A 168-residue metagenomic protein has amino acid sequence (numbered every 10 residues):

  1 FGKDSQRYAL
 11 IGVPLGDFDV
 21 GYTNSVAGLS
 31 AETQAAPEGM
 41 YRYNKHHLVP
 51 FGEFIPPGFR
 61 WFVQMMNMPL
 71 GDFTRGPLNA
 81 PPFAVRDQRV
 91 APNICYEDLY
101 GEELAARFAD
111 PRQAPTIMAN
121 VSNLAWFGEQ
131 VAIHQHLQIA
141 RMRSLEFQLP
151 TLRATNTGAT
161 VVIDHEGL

Functional and structural regions predicted by a protein language model:
F1-L168: Enzyme catalytic cores with a strong preference for nitrogen-chemistry domains
